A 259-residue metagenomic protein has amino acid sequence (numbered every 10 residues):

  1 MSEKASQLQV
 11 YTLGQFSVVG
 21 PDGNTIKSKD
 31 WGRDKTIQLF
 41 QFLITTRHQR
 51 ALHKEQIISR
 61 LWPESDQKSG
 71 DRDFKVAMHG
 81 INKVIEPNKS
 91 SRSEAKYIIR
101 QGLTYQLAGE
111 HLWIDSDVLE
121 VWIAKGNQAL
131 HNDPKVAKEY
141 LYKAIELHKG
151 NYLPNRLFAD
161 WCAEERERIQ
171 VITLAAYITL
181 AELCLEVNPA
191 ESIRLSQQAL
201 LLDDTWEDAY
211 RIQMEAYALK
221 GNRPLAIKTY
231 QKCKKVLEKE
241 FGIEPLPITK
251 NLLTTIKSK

Functional and structural regions predicted by a protein language model:
M1-L39, K96-T104, H111, G150: Short boundary/linker motifs that mark transitions into or out of structured domains
K27-L61, I81, T205-W206, Y210-R211: Short amphipathic alpha-helical recognition elements used for nucleic-acid or partner binding across transcription
D30, D66-K68, K75, S90-S91 (+1 more regions): Intrinsically disordered, charged and Pro/Gly-enriched terminal/linker segments that flank large helical-solenoid
D30-Q41, Q67-K89: DNA-recognition element of transcription regulators
T45-T46, P63, P87, K239: Conserved amphipathic alpha-helical interaction elements at protein-protein interfaces in regulatory, energy-coupling
R50-Q56, K68-F74, R92-Y97: Short N-terminal amphipathic alpha-helices
